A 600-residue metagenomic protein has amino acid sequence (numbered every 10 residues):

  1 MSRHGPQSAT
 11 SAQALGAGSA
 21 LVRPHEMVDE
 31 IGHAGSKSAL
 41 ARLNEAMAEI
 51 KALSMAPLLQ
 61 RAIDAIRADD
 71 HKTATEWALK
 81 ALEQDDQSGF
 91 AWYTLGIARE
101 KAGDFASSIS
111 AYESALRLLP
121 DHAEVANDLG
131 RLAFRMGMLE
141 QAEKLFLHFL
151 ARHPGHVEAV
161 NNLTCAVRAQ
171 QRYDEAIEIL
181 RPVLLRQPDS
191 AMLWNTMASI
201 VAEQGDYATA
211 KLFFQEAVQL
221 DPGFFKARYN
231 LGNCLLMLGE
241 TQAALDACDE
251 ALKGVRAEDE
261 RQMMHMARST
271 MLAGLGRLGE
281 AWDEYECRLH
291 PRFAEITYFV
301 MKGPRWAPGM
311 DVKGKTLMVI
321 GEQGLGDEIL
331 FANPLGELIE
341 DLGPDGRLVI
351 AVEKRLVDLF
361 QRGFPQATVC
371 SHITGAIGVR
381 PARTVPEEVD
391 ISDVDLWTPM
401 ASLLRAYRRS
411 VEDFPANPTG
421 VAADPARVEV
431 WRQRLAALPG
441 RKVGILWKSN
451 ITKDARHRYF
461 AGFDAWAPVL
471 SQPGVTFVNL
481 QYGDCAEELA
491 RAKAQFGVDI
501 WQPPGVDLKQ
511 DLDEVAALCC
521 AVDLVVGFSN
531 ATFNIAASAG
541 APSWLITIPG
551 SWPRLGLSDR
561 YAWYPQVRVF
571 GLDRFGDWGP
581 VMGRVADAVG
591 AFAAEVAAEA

Functional and structural regions predicted by a protein language model:
M1-L524, T532-F533, A537-A600: Alpha-helical solenoid repeat scaffolds of the TPR/TPR-like class and their adjacent stem/linker regions that mediate
